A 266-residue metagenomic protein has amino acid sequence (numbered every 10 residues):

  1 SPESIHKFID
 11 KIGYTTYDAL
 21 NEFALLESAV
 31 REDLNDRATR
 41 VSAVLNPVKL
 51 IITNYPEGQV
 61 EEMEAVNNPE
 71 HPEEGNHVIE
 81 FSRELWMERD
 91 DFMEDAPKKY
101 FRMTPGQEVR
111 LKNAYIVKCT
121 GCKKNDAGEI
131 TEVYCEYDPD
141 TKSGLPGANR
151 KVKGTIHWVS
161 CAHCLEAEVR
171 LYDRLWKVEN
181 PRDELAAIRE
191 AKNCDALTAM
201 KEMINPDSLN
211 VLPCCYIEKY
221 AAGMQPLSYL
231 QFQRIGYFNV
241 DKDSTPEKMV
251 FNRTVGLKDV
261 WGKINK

Functional and structural regions predicted by a protein language model:
S1-K266: Polyanion-binding catalytic cores of nucleic-acid enzymes and NTP/SAM-utilizing transferases
